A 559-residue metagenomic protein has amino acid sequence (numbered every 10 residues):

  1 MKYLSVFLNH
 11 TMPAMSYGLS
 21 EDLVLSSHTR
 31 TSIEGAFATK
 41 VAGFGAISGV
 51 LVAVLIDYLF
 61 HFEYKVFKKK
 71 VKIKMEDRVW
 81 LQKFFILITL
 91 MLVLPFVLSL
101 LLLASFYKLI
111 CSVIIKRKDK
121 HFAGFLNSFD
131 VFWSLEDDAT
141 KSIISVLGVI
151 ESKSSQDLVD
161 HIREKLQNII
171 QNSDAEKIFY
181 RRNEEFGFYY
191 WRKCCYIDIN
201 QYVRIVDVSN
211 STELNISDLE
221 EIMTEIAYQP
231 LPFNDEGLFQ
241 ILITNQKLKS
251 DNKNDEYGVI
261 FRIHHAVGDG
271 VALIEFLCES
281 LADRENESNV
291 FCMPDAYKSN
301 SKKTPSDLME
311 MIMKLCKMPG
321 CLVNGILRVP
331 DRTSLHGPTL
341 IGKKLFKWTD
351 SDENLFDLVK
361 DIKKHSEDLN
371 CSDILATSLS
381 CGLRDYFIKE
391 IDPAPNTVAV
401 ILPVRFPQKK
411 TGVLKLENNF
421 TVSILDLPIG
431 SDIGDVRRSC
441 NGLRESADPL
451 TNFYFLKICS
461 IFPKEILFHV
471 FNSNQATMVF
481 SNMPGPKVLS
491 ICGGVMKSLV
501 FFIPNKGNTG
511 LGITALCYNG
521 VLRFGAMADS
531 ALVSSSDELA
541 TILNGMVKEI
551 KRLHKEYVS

Functional and structural regions predicted by a protein language model:
L4-H121: Terminal signal-anchor or tail-anchor transmembrane helices that tether membrane-associated enzymes to cellular
S5-P13, Y17, E21, S535 (+3 more regions): Intrinsically disordered, low-complexity segments used for protein-protein interactions
H28-T39, K74-L90, K108-N127, S145-D157 (+6 more regions): Soluble acyl-CoA-dependent acyltransferase catalytic core bearing the H(X)4D motif
F132-K141, S152-L166: N-terminal membrane-proximal hinge/A-helix region immediately C-terminal to the signal-anchor transmembrane segment
